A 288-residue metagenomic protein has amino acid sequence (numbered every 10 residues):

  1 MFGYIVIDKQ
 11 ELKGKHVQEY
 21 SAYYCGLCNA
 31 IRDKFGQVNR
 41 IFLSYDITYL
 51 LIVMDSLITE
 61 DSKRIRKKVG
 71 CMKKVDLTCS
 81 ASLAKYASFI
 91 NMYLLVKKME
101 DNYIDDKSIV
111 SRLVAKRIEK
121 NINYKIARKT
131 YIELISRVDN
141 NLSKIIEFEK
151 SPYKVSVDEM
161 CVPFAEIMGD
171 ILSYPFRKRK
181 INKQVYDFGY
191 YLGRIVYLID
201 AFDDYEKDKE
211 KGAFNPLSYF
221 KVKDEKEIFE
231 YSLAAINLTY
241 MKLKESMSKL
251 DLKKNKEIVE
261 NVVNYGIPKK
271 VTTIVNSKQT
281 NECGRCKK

Functional and structural regions predicted by a protein language model:
M1-D187, R194, L198-F229, L233-T239 (+4 more regions): Acidic catalytic motifs of isoprenoid enzymes
E282-K287: Mixed-charge, low-complexity intrinsically disordered regions
